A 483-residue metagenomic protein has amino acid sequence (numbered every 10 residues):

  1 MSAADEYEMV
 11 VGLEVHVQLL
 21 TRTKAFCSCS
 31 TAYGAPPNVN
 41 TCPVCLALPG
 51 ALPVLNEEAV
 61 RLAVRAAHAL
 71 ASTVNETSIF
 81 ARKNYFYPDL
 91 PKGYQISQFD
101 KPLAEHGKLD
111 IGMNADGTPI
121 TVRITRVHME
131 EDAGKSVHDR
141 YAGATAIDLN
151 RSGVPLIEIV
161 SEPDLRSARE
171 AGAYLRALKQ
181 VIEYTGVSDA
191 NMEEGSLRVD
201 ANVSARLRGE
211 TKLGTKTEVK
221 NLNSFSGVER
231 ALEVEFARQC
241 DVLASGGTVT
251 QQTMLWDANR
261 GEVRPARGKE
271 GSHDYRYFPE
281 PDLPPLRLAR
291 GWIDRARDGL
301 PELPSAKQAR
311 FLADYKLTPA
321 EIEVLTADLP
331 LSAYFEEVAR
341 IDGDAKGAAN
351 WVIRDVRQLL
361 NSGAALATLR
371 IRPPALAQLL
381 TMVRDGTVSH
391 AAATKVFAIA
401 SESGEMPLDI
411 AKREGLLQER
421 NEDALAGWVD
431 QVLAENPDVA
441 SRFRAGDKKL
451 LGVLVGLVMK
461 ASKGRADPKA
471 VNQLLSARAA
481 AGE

Functional and structural regions predicted by a protein language model:
M1-E302, A313, P319, R340-G343: Basic, nucleic-acid-interacting segments
A66, E235, W351, D355-L359 (+7 more regions): Amphipathic alpha-helical segments in well-ordered regions
G195-L207, Y275-R276, L312-E336, A345-S362 (+3 more regions): Core structural elements
W292-G299, A306, E336-I341, L376-V388: Extended, non-catalytic structural segments that build the interaction scaffolds of large macromolecular assemblies
L317, A339-A348, D385-V388, A445-K448: Structural motif
A367-A377, T381, T387-A461: Strongly charged, low-complexity linkers/loops
E435, K469, Q473-E483: A carboxyl-terminal module marker
S462-P468: Short, basic interhelical loop/turn and adjoining N-cap of the next helix at nucleic-acid- or acidic-partner-contacting
